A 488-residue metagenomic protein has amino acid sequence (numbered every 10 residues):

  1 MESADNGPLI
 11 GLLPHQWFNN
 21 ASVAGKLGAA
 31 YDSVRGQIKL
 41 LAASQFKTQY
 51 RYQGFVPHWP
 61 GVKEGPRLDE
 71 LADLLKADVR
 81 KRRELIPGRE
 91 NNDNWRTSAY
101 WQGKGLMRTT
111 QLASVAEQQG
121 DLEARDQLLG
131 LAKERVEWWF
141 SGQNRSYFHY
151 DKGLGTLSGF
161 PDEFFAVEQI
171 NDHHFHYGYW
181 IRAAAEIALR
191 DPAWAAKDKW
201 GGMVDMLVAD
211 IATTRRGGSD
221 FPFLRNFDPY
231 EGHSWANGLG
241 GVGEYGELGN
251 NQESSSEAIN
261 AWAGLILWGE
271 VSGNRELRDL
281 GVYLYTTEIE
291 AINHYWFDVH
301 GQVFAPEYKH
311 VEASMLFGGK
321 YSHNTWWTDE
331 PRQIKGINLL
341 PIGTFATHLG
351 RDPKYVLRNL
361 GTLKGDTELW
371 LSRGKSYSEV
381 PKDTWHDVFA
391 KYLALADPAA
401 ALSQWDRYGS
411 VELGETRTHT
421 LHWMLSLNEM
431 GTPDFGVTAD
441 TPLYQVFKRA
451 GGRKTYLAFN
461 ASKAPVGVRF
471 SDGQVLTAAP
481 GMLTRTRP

Functional and structural regions predicted by a protein language model:
M1-V167, N171-H174, T214-G241, G269-S272 (+1 more regions): Ser/Thr/Asn(+Pro)-rich, low-complexity disordered segments
R96-A116, L128, V167-V208, S254-W262: Aromatic-rich carbohydrate-recognition surfaces in CAZymes
P192-W194, G217, R275: Surface-exposed helix-capping loop/turn segments at secondary-structure junctions
W200-L207, R278, V282-I289, Q474: Active/binding-pocket-proximal capping segment
I211: Charged, terminal alpha-helix-loop-beta segments that serve as non-catalytic nucleic-acid engagement and/or assembly
E247-Q252: Active-site rim elements
S255-E288: Active-site neighborhood of glycoside hydrolase catalytic domains
